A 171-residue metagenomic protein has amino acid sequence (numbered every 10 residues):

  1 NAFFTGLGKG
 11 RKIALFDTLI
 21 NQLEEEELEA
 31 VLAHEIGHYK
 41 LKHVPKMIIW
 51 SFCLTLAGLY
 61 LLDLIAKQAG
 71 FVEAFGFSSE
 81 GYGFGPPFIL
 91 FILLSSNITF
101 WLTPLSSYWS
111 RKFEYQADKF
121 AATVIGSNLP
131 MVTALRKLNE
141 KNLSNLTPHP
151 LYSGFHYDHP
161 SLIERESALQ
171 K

Functional and structural regions predicted by a protein language model:
N1-Y82, W101-K171: Polar-ligand-bearing catalytic/cofactor-coordination segments of membrane-embedded or membrane-tethered inner-membrane
S79-L93: Hydrophobic alpha-helical transmembrane segments
I92-P104: Hydrophobic alpha-helical transmembrane segments of polytopic membrane proteins
